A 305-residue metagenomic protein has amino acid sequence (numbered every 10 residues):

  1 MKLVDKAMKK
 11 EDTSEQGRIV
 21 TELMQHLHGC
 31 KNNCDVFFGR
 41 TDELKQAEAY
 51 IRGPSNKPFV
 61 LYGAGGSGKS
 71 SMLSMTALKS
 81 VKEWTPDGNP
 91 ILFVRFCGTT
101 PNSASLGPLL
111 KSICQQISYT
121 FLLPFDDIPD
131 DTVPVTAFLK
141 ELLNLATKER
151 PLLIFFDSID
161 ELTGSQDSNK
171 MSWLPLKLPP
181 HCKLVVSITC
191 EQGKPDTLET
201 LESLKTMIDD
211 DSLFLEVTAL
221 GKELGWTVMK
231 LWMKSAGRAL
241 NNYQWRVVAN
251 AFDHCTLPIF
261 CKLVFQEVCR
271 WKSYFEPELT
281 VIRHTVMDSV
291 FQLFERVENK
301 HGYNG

Functional and structural regions predicted by a protein language model:
D5-E15, E191-D196, K234-S289: Amphipathic alpha-helical "lid/sensor" segments that cap RecA-like P-loop NTPase cores
K6-A64, S74, S80, W84 (+2 more regions): N-terminal flanking helix/linker immediately upstream of nucleotide/cofactor-binding cores
N32-V36, T41-L44, G65, F265 (+1 more regions): Winged-helix-like regulatory helical subdomains adjacent to P-loop NTPase cores
Y62, S67, S71-L152, I159 (+1 more regions): Post-nucleotide-binding-loop coupling segment downstream of the phosphate-binding loop, primarily in RecA-like P-loop
T99-N102, T189-K194, L220-G225: Conserved nucleotide-binding/hydrolysis micro-motifs of P-loop NTPases
P151-S187: Conserved Walker B catalytic segment
C190-D211: Short regulatory helix/loop adjacent to the ATP-binding pocket of P-loop NTPases
D210-R246, T285-G302: Conserved small helical "lid"/interfacial subdomain of P-loop NTPases
